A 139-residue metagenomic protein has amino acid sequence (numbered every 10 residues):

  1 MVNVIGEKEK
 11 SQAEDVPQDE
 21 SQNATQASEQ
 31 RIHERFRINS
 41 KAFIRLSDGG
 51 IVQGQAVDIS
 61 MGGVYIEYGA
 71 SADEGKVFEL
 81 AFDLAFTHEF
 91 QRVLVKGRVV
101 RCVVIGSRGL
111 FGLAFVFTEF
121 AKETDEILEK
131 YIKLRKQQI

Functional and structural regions predicted by a protein language model:
M1-I59, K133-I139: N-terminal helix initiation/capping motif
F36-A42, D73-D83: Short coil-to-beta transition motif at edge beta-strands of beta-rich domains
I38, V52, F78, V93-V95 (+1 more regions): Hydrophobic core residues within well-ordered beta-strands of beta-rich domains
S47, M61, C102-R108: Short, conserved beta-turn/loop elements at beta-strand boundaries and strand-helix junctions
A56, G97-V99: Conserved hydrophobic positions within beta-strands
Y65-Y68, I105-V116: Short, solvent-exposed secondary-structure boundary/capping segments
F86-L94: Short, Lys/Arg- and Gly-enriched loop/turn segments at beta-strand edges
R108, T124-Y131: Short, charged, solvent-exposed linker or helix-capping segments at domain edges/interfaces that act as flexible hinges
